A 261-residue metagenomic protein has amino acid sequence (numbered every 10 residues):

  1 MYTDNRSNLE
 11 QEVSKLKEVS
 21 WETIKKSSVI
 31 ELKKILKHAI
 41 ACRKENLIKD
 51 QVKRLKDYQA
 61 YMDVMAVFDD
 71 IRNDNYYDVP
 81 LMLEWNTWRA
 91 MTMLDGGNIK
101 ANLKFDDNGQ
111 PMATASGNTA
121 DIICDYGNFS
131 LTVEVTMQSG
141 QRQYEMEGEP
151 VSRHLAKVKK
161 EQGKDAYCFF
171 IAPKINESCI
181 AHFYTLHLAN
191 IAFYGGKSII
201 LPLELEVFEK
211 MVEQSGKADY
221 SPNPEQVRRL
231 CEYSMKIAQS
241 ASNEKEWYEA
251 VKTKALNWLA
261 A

Functional and structural regions predicted by a protein language model:
M1-K49: Nuclease-adjacent, charged terminal/linker segments that flank catalytic cores
C42, L47-A260: Catalytic core segments in nucleotide and nucleic-acid processing enzymes
